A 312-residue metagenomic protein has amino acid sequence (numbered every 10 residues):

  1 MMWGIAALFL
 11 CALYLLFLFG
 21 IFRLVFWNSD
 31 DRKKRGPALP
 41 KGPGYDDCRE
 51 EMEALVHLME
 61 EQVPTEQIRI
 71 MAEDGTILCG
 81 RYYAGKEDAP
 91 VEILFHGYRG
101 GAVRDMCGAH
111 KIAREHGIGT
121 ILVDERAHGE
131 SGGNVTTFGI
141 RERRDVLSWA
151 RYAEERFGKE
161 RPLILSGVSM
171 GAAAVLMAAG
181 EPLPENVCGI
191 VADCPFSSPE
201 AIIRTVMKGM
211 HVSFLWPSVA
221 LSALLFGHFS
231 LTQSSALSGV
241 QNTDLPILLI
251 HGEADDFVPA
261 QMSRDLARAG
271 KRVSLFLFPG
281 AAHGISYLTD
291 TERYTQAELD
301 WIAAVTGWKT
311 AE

Functional and structural regions predicted by a protein language model:
G4-M71: An N-terminal hydrophobic leader/cap segment in hydrolases
Y98-I112, E125: The serine-hydrolase catalytic nucleophile loop
A113-G132: Conserved alpha/beta-hydrolase
T136-F157: Alpha/beta-hydrolase active-site loop
M177-Q233, S238-G239: Hydrolase active-site cap/lid region
N242-D244, L249-H251, D255: Short beta-strand/loop motif that positions the catalytic acidic residue of the alpha/beta-hydrolase fold
D256-M262: Conserved alpha/beta-hydrolase "acid-adjacent" motif
A281-T295: Catalytic histidine-centered segment of alpha/beta-hydrolase-like enzymes
